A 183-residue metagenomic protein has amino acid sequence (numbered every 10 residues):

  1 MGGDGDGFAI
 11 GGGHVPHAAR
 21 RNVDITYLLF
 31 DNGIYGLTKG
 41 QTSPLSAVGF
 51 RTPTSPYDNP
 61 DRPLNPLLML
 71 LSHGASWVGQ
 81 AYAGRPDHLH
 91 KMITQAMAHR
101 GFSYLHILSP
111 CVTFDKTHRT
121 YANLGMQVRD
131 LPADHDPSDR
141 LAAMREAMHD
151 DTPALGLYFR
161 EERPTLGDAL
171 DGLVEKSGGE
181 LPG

Functional and structural regions predicted by a protein language model:
M1-G2, W77-Y82, Y104: Short catalytic-loop micro-motif centered on adjacent basic/acidic residues
M1-G36: Thiamine diphosphate
I10-H14, R20, L37-T42, D115-T120 (+1 more regions): Short acidic, glycine/serine/threonine-rich loops at helix termini
R20-T26, F30, G74-A75, H99-F102 (+1 more regions): Short coil/turn connectors at secondary-structure junctions
Q41-F50, P86, I93-A98, F102 (+2 more regions): Short, surface-exposed, charged loop/turn segments at secondary-structure junctions
S43-A96: Conserved thiamine diphosphate
A83-G84, L108-P110: Histidine- and/or cysteine-centered catalytic micro-motif in compact active-site loops
P110-G183: Flexible, low-complexity linker and terminal segments
